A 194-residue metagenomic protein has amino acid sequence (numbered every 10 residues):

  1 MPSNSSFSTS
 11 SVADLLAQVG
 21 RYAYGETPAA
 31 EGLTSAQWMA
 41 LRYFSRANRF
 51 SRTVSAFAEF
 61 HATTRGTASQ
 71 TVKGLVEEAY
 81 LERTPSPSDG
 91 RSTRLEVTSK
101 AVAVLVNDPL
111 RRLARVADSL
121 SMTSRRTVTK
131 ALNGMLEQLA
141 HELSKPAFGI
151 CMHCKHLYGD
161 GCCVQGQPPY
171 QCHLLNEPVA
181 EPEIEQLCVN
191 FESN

Functional and structural regions predicted by a protein language model:
M1-E31: N-terminal leader segment of winged-helix/HTH proteins
S11, Y22, M39-Y43, A103 (+1 more regions): Pre-recognition alpha-helix immediately N-terminal to the DNA-recognition helix within helix-turn-helix or winged-helix
A23-L33, R115-T123: Short amphipathic alpha-helical boundary/capping segments
G25-T63: N-terminal helix-turn-helix DNA-binding core of bacterial DNA-binding proteins
R49-T93: Canonical helix-turn-helix DNA-binding module
G74-R125: Charged, amphipathic alpha-helical coiled-coil/dimerization segments
N107-K155: Terminal interaction helix/tail motif
L139-N194: Mid-protein regulatory/catalytic core that forms ligand/cofactor-binding pockets and protein-protein interaction
